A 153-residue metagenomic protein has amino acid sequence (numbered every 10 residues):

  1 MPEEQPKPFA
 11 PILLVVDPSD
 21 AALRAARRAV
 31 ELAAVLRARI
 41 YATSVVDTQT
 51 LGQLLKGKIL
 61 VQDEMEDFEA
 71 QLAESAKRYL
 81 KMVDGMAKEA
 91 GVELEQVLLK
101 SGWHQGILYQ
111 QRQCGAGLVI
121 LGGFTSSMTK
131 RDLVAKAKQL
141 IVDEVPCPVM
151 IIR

Functional and structural regions predicted by a protein language model:
M1-E4, Y109-R153: Gly/Ser-rich helix-loop-strand patches that form or flank binding pockets for ribonucleotide-derived cofactors
M1-K7, G85-V119: Structural beta-alpha unit
E4-Q62, K88, E144: Small/aliphatic-rich secondary-structure junction motif
A38-R39, V92, A116, C147: Short glycine/serine/threonine/alanine-rich loop segments
Y41, E95, M150: Conserved beta-strand positions in the Rossmann-like core of class I SAM-dependent methyltransferases
V46, L98-G102, R153: Short beta->alpha linker loops
Q49-T50, H104-G106, M128: Generic structural signal for helix capping and beta-alpha/helix-loop junctions
Q62-R78: A short acidic, glycine-rich active-site loop that binds or catalyzes chemistry on phosphate/adenosine moieties
